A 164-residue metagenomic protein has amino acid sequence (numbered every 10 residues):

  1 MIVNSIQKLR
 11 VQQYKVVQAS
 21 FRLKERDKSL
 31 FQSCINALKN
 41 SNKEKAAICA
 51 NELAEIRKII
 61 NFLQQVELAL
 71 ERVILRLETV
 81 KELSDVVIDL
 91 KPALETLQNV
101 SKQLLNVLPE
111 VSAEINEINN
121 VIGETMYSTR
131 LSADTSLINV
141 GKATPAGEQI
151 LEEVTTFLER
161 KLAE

Functional and structural regions predicted by a protein language model:
M1-E164: Extended, charge-rich alpha-helical scaffolding segments
